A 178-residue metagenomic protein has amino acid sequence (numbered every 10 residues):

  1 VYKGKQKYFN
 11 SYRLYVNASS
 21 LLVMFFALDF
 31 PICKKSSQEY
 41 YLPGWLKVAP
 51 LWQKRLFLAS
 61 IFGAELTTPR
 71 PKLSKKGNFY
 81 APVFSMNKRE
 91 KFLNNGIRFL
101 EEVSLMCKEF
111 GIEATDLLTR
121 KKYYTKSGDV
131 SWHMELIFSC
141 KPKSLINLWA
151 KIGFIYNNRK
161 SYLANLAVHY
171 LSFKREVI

Functional and structural regions predicted by a protein language model:
V1-I178: Internal intein/HINT superfamily modules and their associated LAGLIDADG
